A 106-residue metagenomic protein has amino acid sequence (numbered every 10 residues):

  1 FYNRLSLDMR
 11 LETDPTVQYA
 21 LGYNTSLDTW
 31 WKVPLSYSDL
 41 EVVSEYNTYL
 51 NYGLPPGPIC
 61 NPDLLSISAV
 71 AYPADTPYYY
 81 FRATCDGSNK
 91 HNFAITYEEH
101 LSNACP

Functional and structural regions predicted by a protein language model:
Y2-P106: Bacterial extracytoplasmic/cell-wall-associated proteins, especially those involved in peptidoglycan
